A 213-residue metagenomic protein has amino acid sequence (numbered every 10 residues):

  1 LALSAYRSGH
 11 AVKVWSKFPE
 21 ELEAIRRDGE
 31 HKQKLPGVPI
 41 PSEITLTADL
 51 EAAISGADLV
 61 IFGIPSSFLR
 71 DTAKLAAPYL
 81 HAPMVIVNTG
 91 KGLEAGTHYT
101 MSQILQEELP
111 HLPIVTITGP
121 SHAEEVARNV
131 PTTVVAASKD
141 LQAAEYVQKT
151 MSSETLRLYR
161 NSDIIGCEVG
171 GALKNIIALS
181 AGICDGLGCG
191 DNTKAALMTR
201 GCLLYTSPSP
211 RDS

Functional and structural regions predicted by a protein language model:
L1-L35: NAD(P)+-binding Rossmann beta1-loop-alpha1 motif at the extreme N-terminus of oxidoreductases
V12, L112-I114, L158: Hydrophobic anchor at the start of a short beta-strand that flanks the dinucleotide cofactor-binding loop
I40, T47-S55, L59-P131, V147: Rossmann-like NAD(P)(H) cofactor-binding subdomain of soluble oxidoreductases
E43-T45, L156: Short, conserved active-site loop motifs that form the nucleotide-linked donor/cofactor pocket
P120-R128, E154-A178, L187, R211: Conserved Rossmann-fold dehydrogenase catalytic segment
A127-E145, A181-A196: Short beta-strand and adjoining strand-loop segment in the mid-core of the Rossmann-like NAD(P)-dependent dehydrogenase
A144-K149, L173: Phosphate/pyrophosphate-binding betaalpha-module
Y205-D212: Conserved small/polar residues in nucleotide/adenosyl-binding loops
